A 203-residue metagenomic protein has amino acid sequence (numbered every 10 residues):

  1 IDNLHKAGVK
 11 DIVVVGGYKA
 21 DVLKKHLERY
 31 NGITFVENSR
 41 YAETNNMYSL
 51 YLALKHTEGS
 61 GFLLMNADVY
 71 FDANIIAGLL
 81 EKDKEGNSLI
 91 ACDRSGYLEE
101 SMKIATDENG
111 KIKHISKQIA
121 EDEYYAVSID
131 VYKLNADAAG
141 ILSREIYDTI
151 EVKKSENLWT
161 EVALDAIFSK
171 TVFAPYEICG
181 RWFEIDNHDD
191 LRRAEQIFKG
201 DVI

Functional and structural regions predicted by a protein language model:
I1-G61, V152: Conserved N-terminal catalytic core of the sugar/cofactor nucleotidyltransferase
V13-V14, L63-L64, I90, P175: Structural beta-sheet core signal
G16, E37-S39, N66, A73 (+1 more regions): Short loop/edge segments at beta-strand edges and connector loops that shape dinucleotide/nucleotide cofactor-binding
A20, M47-L50, I76, I112 (+3 more regions): A general structural signal for well-ordered alpha-helical segments in protein cores
G32-T34, K111, V172-A174: Conserved beta-strand segments of alpha/beta enzyme cores
S60-Y70: Short beta-strand-to-loop acidic/aromatic patch adjacent to the donor-nucleotide binding site
D72-E151: Conserved core of the sugar-phosphate nucleotidyltransferase
Y125-I203: Conserved alpha/beta core of the MobA/IspD/sugar-nucleotide pyrophosphorylase nucleotidyltransferase superfamily
